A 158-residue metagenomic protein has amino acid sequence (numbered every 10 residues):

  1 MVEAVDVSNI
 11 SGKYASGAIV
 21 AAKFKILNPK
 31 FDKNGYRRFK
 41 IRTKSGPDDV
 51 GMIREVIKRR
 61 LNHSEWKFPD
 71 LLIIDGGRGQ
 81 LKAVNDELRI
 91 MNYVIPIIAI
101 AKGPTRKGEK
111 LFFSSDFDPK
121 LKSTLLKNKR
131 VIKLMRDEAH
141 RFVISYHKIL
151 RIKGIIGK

Functional and structural regions predicted by a protein language model:
M1-K158: Acidic, glycine-enriched active-site microenvironments
